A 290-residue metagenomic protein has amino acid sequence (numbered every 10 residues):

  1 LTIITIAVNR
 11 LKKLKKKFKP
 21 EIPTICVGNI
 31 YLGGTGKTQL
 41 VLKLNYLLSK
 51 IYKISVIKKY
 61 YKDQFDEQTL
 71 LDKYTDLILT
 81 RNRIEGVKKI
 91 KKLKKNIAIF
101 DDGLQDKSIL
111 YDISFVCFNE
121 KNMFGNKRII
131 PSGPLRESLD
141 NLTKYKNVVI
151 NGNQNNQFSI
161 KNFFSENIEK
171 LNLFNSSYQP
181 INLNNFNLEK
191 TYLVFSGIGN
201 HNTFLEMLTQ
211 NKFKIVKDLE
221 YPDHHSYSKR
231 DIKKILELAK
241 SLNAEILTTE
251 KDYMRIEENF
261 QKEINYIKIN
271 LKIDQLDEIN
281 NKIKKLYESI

Functional and structural regions predicted by a protein language model:
L1-I22, L79, K229-K234, L238: N-terminal leader/targeting and accessory segments in enzymes
I4, T38, L71, D101 (+3 more regions): Residue-level signal for inorganic ion chemistry
R10-D63: Walker A (P-loop) phosphate-binding motif
K62-I168: Phosphate/Mg2+-binding loops and adjacent switch elements in nucleotide/diphosphate-handling enzyme cores
S114-F118, L142-G152, S165-Y178, N184-E189 (+3 more regions): Conserved beta-strand/loop subsegment of P-loop NTPase cores
N147-N156, S176-I181, F195-N200, P222-Y227 (+2 more regions): G-domain G4 guanine-recognition motif of GTPases
F186-K229: Redox- and metal-dependent alpha/beta enzyme cores, enriched for Fe-S-associated oxidoreductases and cofactor-handling
P222-S226, K262-I290: Short, flexible loop segments at boundaries between secondary-structure elements
